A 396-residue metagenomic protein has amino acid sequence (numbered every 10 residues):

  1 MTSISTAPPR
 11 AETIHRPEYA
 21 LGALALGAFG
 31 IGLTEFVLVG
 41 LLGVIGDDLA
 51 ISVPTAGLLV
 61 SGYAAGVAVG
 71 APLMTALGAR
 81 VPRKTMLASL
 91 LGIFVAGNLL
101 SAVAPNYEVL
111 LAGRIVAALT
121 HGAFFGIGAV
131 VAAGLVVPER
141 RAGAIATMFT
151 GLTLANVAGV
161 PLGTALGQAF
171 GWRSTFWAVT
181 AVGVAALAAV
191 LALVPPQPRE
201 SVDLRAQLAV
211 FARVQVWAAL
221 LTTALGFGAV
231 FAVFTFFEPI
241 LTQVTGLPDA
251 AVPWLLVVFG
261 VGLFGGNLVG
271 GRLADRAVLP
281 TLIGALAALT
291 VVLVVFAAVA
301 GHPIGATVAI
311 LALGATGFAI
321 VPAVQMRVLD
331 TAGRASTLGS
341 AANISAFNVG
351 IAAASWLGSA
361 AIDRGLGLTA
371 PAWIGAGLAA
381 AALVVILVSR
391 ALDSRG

Functional and structural regions predicted by a protein language model:
A50, P82, V103-V109, G246 (+1 more regions): Helix-breaking motifs and short loop linkers at transmembrane-helix boundaries and internal kinks in secondary membrane
V69-E108: Conserved MFS/SLC helix-loop-helix module at the cytosolic interface between two early adjacent transmembrane helices
A71-R83, G266-V278, I362-D363: Helix-to-loop junctions at the C-terminal end of transmembrane segments in multipass secondary transporters
I93-L100, E108-A117, I304-A312: Paired small-residue
G113-G151: Cytoplasmic helix-loop-helix junction between adjacent transmembrane helices in 12-TM secondary transporters
F124-V136, A319-A332: Intracellular juxtamembrane helix-capping segments at the cytosolic ends of symmetry-related transmembrane helices
T180-E200, V385-S389: C-terminal membrane-cytosol helix-exit motif in multi-pass small-molecule transporters
P280-V324: C-terminal transmembrane helical hairpin of 12-TM major facilitator-type secondary transporters
